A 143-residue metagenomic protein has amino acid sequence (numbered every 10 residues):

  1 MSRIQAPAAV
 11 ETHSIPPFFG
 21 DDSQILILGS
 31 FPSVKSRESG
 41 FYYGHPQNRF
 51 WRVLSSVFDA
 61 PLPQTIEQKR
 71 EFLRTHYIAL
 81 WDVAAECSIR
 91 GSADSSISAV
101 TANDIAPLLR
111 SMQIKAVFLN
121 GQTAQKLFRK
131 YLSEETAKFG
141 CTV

Functional and structural regions predicted by a protein language model:
S2-A116, Q122-Y131, F139-T142: A polyanion-binding, active-site-adjacent surface
T136: Catalytic-site neighborhoods of secreted/periplasmic enzymes that process anionic sulfate/phosphate groups
